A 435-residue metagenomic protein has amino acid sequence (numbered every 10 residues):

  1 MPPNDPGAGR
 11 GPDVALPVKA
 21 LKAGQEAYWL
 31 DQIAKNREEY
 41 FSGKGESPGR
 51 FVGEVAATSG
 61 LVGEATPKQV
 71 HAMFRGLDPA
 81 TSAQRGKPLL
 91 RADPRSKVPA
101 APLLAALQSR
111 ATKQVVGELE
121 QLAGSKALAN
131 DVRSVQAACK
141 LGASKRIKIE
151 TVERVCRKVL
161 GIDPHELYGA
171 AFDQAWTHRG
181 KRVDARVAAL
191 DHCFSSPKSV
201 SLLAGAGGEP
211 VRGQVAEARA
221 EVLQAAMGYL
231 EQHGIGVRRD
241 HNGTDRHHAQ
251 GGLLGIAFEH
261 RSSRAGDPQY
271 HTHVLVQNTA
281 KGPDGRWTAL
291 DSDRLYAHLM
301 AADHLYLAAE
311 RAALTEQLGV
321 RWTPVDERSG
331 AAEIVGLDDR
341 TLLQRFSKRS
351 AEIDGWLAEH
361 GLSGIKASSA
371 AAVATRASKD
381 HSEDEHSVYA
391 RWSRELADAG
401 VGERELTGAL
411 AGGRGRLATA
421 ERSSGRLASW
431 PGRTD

Functional and structural regions predicted by a protein language model:
M1-R433: Intrinsically disordered, flexible peripheral segments
